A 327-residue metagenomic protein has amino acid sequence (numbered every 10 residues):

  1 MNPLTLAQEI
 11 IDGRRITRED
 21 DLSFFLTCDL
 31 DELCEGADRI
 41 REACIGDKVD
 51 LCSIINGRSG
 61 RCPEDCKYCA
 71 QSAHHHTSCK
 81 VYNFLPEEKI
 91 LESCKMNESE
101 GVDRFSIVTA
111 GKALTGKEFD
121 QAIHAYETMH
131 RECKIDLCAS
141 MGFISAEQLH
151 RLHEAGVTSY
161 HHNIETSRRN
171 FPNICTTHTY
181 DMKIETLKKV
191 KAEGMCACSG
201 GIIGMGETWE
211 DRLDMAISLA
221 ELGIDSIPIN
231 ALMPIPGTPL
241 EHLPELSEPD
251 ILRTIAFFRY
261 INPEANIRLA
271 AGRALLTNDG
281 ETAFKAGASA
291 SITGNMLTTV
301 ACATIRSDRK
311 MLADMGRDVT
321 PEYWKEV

Functional and structural regions predicted by a protein language model:
M1-C28, A220-V327: Auxiliary Fe-S-binding modules of radical SAM enzymes
G13, A37, C66, I107 (+5 more regions): Conserved, mostly hydrophobic/aromatic
C34-H75, Y82-S106: N-terminal pre-triad scaffold of radical SAM enzymes
D47-I54, R61-P63, K67-S78, I123-H130 (+4 more regions): Mobile, glycine- and charge-enriched loop segments and immediately flanking short secondary-structure elements within
H74-S93, N97-V190, M195-G200, D225-N230: Core AdoMet radical
F105, G111-T115, T186-E210, I229-P244 (+1 more regions): Conserved strand-turn element in the central/C-terminal portion of the radical SAM core barrel that lines
F119-E127, A155-H161, T208-D225, D279-G294: Short, electropositive alpha-helical surface patch
S140-S145, I202-I217: Active-site glycine- and acidic-residue-rich loops that bind and position anionic ligands or nucleotide-like cofactors
